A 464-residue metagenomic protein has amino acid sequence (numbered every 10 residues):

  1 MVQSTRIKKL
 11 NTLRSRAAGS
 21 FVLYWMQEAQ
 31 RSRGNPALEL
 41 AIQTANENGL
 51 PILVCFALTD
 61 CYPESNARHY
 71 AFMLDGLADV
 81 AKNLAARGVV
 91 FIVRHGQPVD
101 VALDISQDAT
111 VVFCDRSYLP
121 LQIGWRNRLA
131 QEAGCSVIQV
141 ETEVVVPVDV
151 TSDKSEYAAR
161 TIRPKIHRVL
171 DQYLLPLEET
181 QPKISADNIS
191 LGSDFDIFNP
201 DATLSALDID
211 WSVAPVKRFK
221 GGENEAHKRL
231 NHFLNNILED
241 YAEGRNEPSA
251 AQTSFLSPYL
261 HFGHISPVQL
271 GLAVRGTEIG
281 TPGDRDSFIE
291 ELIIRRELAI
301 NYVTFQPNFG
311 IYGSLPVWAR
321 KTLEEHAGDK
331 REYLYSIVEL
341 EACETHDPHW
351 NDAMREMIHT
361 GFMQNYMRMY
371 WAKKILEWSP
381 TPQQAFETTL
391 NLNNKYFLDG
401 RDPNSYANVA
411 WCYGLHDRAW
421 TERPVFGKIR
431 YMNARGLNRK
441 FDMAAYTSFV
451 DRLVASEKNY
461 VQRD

Functional and structural regions predicted by a protein language model:
M1-L177, R355, K374-N404, N408: Trp/Phe/Arg-rich N-terminal binding region typifying the photolyase-homology
S4-R6, I92, R218-G222, V317-W318: Short acidic/polar alpha-helix capping motifs at helix-coil junctions
E28, E247-A444: Active-site-proximal binding-pocket segments
R94-T110, E132-E143, K183-F198, W411-D417 (+1 more regions): Short secondary-structure transition/capping segments
V148, K154-L315, A445-D464: Glycine/tryptophan-enriched, flexible segments
